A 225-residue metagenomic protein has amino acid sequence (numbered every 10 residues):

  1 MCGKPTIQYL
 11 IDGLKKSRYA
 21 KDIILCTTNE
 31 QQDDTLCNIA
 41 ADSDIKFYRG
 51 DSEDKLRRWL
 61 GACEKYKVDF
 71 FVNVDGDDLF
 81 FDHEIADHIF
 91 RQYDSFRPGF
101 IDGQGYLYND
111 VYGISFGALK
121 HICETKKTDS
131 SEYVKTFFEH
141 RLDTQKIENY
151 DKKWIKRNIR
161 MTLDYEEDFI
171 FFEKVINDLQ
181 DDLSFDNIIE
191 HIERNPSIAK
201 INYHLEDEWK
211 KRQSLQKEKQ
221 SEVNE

Functional and structural regions predicted by a protein language model:
M1-T27: N-terminal glycine-rich phosphate-binding loop and ensuing alpha1 helix
Q32-I39: Acidic helix N-cap motif at the loop->helix transition within catalytic regions of sugar-transfer enzymes
A41-D54, E64: Conserved donor nucleotide-binding strand/loop of the catalytic core
G61, D78-Y106: Conserved donor-nucleotide/metal-binding helix-loop-beta segment in metal-dependent transferases, i.e., the alpha-helix
K65, H88-P98, S115-S130, H140: Basic phosphate/pyrophosphate-binding loop/patch that engages nucleotide-derived ligands
V68, N109-C123, E166-I170: Conserved nucleotide-sugar donor-binding and metal-coordinating catalytic region shared by glycosyltransferases
F71-V72: Short aromatic/hydrophobic "clamp" motif used to bind/position activated sugar donors
T136-E225: Conserved alpha/beta core of the MobA/IspD/sugar-nucleotide pyrophosphorylase nucleotidyltransferase superfamily
